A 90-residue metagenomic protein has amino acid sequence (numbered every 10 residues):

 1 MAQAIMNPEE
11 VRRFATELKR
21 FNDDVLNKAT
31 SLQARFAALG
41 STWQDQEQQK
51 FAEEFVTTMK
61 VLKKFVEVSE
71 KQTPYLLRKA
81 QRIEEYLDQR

Functional and structural regions predicted by a protein language model:
M1-R90: N-terminal secretion-targeting helices of virulence/extracellular proteins, encompassing both classical Sec signal
